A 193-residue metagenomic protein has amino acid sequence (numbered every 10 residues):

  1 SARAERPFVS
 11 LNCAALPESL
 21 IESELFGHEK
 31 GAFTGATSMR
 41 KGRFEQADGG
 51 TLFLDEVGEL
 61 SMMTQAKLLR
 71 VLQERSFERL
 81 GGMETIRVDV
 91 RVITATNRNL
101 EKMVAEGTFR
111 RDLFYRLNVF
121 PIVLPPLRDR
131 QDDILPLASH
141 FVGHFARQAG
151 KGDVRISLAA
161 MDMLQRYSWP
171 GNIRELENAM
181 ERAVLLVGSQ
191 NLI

Functional and structural regions predicted by a protein language model:
S1-T34, E45-S61, P126-Q131, A179: Conserved post-Walker A coupling segment in P-loop NTPases
R3-R6, G81-R91, N99-I193: Nucleotide-binding/hydrolysis machinery
E5-V9, S38-G49, F53, S61-K67 (+2 more regions): AAA+/SF3 P-loop NTPase mechanochemical coupling elements
L11, H28, G35, M39 (+2 more regions): Interfacial catalytic loop of ABC nucleotide-binding domains
C13, S23, G27, G35 (+4 more regions): Conserved adenine-binding aromatic site and its adjacent loop/helix in ATP-hydrolyzing domains
G31-S38, E74-R79, K102: Short gly/ser/thr-rich secondary-structure transition/capping motifs
F33, F44, F77, I134 (+1 more regions): Short clusters of hydrophobic/aromatic residues that line enzyme substrate/ligand-binding pockets
